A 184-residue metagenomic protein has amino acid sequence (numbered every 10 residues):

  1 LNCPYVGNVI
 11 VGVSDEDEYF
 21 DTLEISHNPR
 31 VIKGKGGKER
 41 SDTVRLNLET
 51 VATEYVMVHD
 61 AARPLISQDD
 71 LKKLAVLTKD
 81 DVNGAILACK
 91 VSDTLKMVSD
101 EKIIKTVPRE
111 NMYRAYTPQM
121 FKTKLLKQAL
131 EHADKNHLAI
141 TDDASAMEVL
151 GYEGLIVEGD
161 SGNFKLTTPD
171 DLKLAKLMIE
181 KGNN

Functional and structural regions predicted by a protein language model:
L1-T53, D134-N136: Conserved N-terminal catalytic core of the sugar/cofactor nucleotidyltransferase
C3-P4, S26-N28, K79-D81, V149-G151: Short, well-ordered coil/turn elements that cap or connect secondary structure elements
G7-V9, N83-G84, E153: Residues at the starts of beta-strands that form the adenosine-phosphate
D15, K90-D93, S161, D170: Glycine-rich beta-alpha junction loops
R30, E39-D100: Conserved beta-loop-beta/alpha segment of the NTase-like Rossmann-fold superfamily that binds/positions NTPs
T53, Y113-N184: Conserved alpha/beta core of the MobA/IspD/sugar-nucleotide pyrophosphorylase nucleotidyltransferase superfamily
R63, G84-I86, I104, P118 (+1 more regions): A residue-level structural signature of the nucleotidyltransferase/glycosyltransferase Rossmann-like core
K96-Q119: Short, flexible, basic/aromatic active-site loop/helix in glycosyltransferases
